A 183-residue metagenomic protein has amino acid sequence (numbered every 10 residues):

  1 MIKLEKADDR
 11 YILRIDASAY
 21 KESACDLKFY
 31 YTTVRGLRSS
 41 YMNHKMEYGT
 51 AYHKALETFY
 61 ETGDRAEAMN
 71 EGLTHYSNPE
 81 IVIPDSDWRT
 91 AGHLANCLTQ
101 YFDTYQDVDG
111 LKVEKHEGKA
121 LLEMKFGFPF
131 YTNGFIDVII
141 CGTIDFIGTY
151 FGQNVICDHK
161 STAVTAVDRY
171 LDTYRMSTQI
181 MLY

Functional and structural regions predicted by a protein language model:
M1-K21, G92-Y101, Y105, I140-G142 (+1 more regions): Short N-terminal secondary-structure initiator segments
M1-L73: Charged, glycine-rich intrinsically disordered N-terminal tails and low-complexity linkers that flank
G36-S39, V82, V167: Short coil/turn segments at secondary-structure junctions
M42, P84, R169-T173: Active-site oxyanion-binding pockets that recognize sulfate/phosphate
H44, Y48, T90, L94 (+1 more regions): Hydrophobic (often cysteine-bearing) scaffold residues that line and stabilize catalytic clefts of nucleotide/cofactor
K54-Y131: A non-catalytic, helix-rich entry segment at domain boundaries
E117-Y183: Mg2+/Mn2+-dependent nuclease catalytic core
